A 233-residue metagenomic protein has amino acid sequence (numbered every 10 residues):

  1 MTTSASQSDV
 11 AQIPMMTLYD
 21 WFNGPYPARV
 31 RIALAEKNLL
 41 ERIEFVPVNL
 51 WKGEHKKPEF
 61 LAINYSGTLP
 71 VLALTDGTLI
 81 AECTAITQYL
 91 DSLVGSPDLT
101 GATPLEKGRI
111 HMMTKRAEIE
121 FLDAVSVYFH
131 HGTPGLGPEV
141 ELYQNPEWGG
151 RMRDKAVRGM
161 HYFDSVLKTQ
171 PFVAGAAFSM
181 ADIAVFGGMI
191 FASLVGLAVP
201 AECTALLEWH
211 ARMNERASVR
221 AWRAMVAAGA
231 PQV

Functional and structural regions predicted by a protein language model:
M1-E147: GST-like domain detector, emphasizing the conserved glutathione-binding G-site in the N-terminal thioredoxin-like
T2-T3, I13, A117-E215: GST-like fold's C-terminal all-alpha helical module
N38, G67, Q170-P171, A217: Structural motif
L61, G108-H111, A184, L207 (+1 more regions): Generic structural signal for individual residues within well-ordered alpha-helical segments across diverse proteins
P97-A102, A124-V125, V173-A176, A201 (+1 more regions): Short, hydrophobic secondary-structure boundary micro-motifs
D98-K107, M152-Y162, G187, S193 (+1 more regions): A short, terminal or domain-edge coil/loop segment
A205-V233: Long hydrophobic alpha-helical segments typical of transmembrane helices together with their membrane-interfacial
